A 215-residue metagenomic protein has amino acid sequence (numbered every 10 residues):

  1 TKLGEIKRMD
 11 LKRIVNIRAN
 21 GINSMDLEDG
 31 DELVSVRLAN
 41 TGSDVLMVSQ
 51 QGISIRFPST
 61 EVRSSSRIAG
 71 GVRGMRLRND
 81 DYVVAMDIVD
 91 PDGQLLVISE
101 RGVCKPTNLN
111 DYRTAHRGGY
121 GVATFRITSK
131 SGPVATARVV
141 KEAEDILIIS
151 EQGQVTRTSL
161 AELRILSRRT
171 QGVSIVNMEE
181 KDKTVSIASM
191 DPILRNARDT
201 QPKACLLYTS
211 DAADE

Functional and structural regions predicted by a protein language model:
T1-A123, S131-V155: Conserved structured catalytic cores and adjacent interaction surfaces of nucleotide-binding/hydrolyzing enzymes
V62, G71, I165-T170, P192: Polar interaction faces of repeat-based domains
K181-A204: Intrinsically disordered, low-complexity mixed-charge segments
Y208-E215: Conserved small/polar residues in nucleotide/adenosyl-binding loops
